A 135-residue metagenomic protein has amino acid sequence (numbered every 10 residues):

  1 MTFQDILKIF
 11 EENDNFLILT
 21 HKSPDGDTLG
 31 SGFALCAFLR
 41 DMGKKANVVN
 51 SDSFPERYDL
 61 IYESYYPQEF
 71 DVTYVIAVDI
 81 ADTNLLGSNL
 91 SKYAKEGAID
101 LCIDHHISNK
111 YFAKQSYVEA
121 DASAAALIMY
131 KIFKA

Functional and structural regions predicted by a protein language model:
M1-A135: Replace "Mg2+/Mn2+-dependent" with "divalent metal-dependent
